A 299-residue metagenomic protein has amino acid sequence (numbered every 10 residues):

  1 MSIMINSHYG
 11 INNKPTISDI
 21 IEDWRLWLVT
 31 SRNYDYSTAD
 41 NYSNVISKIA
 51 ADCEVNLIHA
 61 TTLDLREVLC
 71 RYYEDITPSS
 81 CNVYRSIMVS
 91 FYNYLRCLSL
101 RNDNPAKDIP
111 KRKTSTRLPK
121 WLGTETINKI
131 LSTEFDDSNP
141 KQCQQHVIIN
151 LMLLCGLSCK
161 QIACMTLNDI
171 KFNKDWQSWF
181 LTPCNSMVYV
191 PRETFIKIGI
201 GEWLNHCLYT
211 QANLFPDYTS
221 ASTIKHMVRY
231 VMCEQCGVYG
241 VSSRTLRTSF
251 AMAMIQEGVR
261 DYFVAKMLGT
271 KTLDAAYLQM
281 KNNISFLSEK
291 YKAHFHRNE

Functional and structural regions predicted by a protein language model:
I3-G10, E22-R117: N-terminal core-binding DNA-recognition domain of tyrosine recombinases/integrases
S99, L151-C164, E257-V259, T270: A short, glycine-centered helix-capping/turn motif at helix boundaries that positions DNA-contacting or catalytic
T114-K129, S186-I196, Y209-T210: DNA breakage-rejoining catalytic core of tyrosine-based enzymes
K129-C159: Basic, Lys/Arg- and aromatic-enriched nucleic-acid-binding interface segment
C155, C164-I198: Conserved tyrosine-mediated DNA breakage-rejoining catalytic core shared by Y-recombinases
R192-V238, F250: Active-site/catalytic core of tyrosine-dependent DNA strand-transfer enzymes
R229-K266, T270, S285: Short, basic (Lys/Arg/His-rich) helix/loop patches that form interaction surfaces in the mid-to-C-terminal regions
L268-R297: Catalytic-site neighborhood detector that most strongly recognizes the C-terminal catalytic loop/helix of tyrosine
